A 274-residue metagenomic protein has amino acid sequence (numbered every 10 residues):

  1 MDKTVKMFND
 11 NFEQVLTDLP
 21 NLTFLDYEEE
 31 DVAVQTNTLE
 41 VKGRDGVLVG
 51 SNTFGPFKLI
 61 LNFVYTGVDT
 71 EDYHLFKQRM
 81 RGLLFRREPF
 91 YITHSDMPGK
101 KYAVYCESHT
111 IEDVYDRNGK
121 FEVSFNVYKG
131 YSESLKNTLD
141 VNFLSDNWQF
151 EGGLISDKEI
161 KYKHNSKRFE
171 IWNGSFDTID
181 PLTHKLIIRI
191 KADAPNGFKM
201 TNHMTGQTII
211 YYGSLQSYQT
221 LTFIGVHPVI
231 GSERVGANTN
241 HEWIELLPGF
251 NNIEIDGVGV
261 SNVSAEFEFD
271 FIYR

Functional and structural regions predicted by a protein language model:
M1-E40: Polar/acidic, low-complexity leader/linker segments enriched in S/T/G and N/D
F8, D69-S108: Short, acidic/charged, Gly/Pro-enriched secondary-structure junctions
E13-L16, G99-A103, G206-Y212: Surface-exposed loop/edge segments in extracytoplasmic proteins
D26, P89-Y131: Short beta-strand and beta-hairpin "edge-sheet" elements
R44-E71, R117-Y131, N251: Oligomerization/assembly interface segments of phage tail-like spikes and tubes
F63-G67, T110, V127-Y131, A192-A194 (+2 more regions): Beta-strand elements of well-folded, non-transmembrane domains
E133-V141: Short, charged, solvent-exposed linker or helix-capping segments at domain edges/interfaces that act as flexible hinges
V141-R274: Intrinsically disordered, low-complexity segments enriched in serine, threonine, and glycine
